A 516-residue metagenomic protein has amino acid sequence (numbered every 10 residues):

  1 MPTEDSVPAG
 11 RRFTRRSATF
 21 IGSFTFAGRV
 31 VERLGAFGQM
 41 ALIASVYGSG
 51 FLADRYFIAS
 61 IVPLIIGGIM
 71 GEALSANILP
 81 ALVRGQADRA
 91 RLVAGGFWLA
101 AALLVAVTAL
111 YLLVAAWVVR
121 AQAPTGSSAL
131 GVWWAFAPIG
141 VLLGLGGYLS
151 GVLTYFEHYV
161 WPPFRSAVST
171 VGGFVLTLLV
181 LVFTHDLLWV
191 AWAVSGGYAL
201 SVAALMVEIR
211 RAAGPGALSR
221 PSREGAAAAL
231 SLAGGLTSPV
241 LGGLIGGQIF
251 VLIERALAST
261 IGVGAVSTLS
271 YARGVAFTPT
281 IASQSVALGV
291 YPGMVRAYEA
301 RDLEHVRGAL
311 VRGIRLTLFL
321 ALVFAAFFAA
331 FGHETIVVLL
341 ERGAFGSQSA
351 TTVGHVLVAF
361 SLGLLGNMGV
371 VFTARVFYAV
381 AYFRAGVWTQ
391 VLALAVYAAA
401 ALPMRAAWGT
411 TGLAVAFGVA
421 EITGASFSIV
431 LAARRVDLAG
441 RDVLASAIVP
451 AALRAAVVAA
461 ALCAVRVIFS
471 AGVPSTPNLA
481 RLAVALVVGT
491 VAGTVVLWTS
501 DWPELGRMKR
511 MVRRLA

Functional and structural regions predicted by a protein language model:
P2-A18, L188, M206-G247, E304 (+2 more regions): Interhelical loop/hinge segments that connect adjacent transmembrane helices in multipass membrane
P2-S6, C463-A516: Membrane-proximal transmembrane or re-entrant/amphipathic helices at the cytosolic face
F20-A44, G197, S201, L205-I209 (+6 more regions): Transmembrane helical elements of multi-pass membrane transporters/channels
F26-V31, L149-L178, L362, V371-A400 (+1 more regions): Alpha-helical transmembrane segments of multi-pass membrane transporters/permeases
G71-A87, Q284-D302, R307, I314 (+1 more regions): Helix-loop junctions and terminal segments of transmembrane helices in multi-pass membrane transport/translocation
F97-Q122, V311-G343, G354-N367, A398-A399 (+1 more regions): Alpha-helical transmembrane segments of multi-pass membrane transport and lipid-handling proteins
A116-W117, P124-L149, V175, F345-T373: Alpha-helical transmembrane segments of multi-pass membrane proteins
R165-L179, F183-R211, L392-Y397, T410-A432 (+1 more regions): Hydrophobic alpha-helical transmembrane segments
